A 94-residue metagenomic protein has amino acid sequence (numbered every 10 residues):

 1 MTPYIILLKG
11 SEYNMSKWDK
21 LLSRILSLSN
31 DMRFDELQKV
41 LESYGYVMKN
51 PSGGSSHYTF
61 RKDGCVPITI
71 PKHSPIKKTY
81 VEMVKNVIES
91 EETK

Functional and structural regions predicted by a protein language model:
M1-M15, S90-K94: Intrinsically disordered, low-complexity and often Lys/Arg-enriched segments
L7, E12-M15, F60, P75-I76 (+1 more regions): Generic N-terminal leader/processing signal
E12-V40, V87: A charge-rich, low-complexity, intrinsically flexible signal that marks solvent-exposed coils, linkers, repeats
N14, K20, S55, V66-T69 (+2 more regions): Basic helix-extension-helix modules of the SAP/HeH family
Q38-I76: Basic/aromatic recognition patch in beta-strand/loop cores that engages polyanionic ligands
H73-K94: C-terminal structural segments of small proteins and small subunits
